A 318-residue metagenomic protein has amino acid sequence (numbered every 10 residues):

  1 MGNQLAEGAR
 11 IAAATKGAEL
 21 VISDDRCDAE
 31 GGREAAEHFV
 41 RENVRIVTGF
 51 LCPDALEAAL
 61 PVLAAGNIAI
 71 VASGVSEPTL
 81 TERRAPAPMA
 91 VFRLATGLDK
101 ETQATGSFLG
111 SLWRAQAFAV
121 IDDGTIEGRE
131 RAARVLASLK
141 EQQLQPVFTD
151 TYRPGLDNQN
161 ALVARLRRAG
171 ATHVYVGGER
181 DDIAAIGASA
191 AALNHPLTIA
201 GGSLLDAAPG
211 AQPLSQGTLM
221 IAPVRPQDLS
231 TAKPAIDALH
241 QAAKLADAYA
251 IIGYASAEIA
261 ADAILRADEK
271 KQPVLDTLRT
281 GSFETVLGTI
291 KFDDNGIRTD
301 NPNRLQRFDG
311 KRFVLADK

Functional and structural regions predicted by a protein language model:
M1-K318: Extracytosolic ligand-binding ectodomains
